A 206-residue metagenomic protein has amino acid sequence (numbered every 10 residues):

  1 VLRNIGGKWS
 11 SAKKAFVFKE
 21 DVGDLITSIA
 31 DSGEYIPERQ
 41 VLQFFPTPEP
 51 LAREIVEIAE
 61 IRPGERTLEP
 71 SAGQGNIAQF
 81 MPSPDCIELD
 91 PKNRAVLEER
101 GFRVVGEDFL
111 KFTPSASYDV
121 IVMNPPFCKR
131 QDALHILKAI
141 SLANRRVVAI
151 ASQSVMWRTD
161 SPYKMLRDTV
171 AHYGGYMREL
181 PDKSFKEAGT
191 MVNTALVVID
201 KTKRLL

Functional and structural regions predicted by a protein language model:
V1-L206: Class I S-adenosyl-L-methionine-dependent methyltransferase catalytic core
